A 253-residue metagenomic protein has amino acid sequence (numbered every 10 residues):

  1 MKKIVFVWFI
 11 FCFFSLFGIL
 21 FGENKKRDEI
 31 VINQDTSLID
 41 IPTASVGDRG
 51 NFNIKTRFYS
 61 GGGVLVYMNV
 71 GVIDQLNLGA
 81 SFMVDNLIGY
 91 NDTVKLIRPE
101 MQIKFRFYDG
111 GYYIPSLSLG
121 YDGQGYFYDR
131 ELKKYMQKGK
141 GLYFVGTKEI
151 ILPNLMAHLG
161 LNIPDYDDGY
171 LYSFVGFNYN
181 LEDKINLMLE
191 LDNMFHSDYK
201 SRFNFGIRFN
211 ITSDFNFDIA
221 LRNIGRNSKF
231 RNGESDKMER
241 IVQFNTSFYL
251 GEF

Functional and structural regions predicted by a protein language model:
M1-I4: Positively charged n-region of N-terminal signal peptides that target proteins for export
W8-L16: Bacterial N-terminal signal peptides
G18-K55, L155, Y170-S173, I185 (+1 more regions): Outer-membrane beta-barrel biogenesis signature
N24-R27, D85-F144, E149-I150, G160-D168 (+1 more regions): Outer-membrane beta-barrel translocator/channel fold
G47-F105, K200: Transmembrane beta-barrel domains of bacterial outer-membrane proteins
D48-G50, G62, D74, D109-Y113 (+4 more regions): Short coil turns and loop connectors of transmembrane beta-barrels in diderm outer membranes and organellar homologs
L65-G71, S173-F177, F203-G206: A short acidic, amphipathic alpha-helical/loop segment
M156-N162, N178, M188-E190: Short, conserved beta-strand edge motifs with alternating hydrophobic and charged residues
